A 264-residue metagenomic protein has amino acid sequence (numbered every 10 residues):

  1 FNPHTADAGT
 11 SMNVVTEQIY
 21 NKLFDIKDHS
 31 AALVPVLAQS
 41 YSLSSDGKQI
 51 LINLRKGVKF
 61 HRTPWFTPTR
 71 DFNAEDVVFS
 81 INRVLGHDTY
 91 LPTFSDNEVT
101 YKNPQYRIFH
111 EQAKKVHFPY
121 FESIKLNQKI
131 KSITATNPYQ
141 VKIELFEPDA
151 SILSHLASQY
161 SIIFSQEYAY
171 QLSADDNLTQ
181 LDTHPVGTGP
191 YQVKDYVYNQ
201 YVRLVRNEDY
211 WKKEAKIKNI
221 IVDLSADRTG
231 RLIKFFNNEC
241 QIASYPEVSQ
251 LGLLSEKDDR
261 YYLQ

Functional and structural regions predicted by a protein language model:
F1, Q49-N53, V77-S80, V141-I143 (+4 more regions): Short, well-ordered beta-strand elements
F1-N13, L37, P64-R70, P92-N97 (+2 more regions): A structural "hinge/loop" feature
F1-S45, T89, V186: N-terminal lobe/hinge region of extracytoplasmic solute-binding protein
G9, K59-P68, K129-K131, L181 (+2 more regions): Second-shell loop/turn segments in exported
F24, D28, K56-K59, N82-Y90 (+4 more regions): Sec-exported extracytoplasmic/periplasmic mature domains
K27-D28, K115-F118, I124-Q140, E144-A215 (+2 more regions): Gly/Pro-rich hinge or "lid" segments in bacterial periplasmic/extracellular proteins
Q39-Y101, K142, R231-K234: Aromatic- and charge-enriched surface segment that lines or borders ligand/interaction sites
K194-V205, I221-Q264: Extracellular/periplasmic solute-recognition and catalytic clefts
